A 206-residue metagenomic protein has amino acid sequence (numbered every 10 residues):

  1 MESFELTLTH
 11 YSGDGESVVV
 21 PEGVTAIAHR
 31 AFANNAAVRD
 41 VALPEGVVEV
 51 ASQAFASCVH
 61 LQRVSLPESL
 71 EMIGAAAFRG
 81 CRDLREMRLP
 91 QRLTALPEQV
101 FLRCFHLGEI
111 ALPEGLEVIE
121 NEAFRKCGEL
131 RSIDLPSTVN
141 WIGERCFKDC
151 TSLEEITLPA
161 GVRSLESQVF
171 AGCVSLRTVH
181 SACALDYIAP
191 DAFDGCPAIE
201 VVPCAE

Functional and structural regions predicted by a protein language model:
M1-E2, L6, Y11-A26, A36-E49 (+7 more regions): Structural signature of tandem-repeat unit edges
L8-H10, A28-A31, A51-A54, G74-A77 (+6 more regions): Consensus positions within tandem repeat domains that build extended binding/scaffold surfaces
